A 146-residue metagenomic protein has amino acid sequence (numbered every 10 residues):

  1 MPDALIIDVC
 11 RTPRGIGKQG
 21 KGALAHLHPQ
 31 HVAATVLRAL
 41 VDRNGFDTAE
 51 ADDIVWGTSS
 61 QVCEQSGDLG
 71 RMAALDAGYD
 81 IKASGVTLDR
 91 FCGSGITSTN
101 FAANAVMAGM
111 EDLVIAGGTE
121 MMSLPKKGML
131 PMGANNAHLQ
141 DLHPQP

Functional and structural regions predicted by a protein language model:
M1-A4, C10-T12, I16-T48, C63-G67 (+1 more regions): Acyl-thioester C-C bond-transforming condensing/cleaving domain
I54-T58: Short glycine-rich or small-residue beta-strand-to-loop segments that form or flank ligand, phosphate, metal/Fe-S
